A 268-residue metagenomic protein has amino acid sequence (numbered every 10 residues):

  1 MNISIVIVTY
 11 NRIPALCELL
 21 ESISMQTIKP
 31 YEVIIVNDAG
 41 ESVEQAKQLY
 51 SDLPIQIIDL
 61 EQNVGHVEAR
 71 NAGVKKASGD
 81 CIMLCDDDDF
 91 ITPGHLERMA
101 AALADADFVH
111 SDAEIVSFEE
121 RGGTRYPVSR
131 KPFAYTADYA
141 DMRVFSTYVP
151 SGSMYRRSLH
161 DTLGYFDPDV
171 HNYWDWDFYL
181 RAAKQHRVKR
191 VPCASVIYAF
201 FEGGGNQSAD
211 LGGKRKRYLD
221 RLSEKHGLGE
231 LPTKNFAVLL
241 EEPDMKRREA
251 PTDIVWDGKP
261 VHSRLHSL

Functional and structural regions predicted by a protein language model:
I3-A15, L19, Q26: A conserved hydrophobic helix/loop-capping motif in glycosyltransferases and polysaccharide synthases
L20-D59: Acidic donor-binding segment of Leloir-type glycosyltransferases
L60-A77: Glycine-rich, basic loop-to-helix element that forms the pyrophosphate-binding segment of sugar-nucleotide handling
I82: Short aromatic/hydrophobic "clamp" motif used to bind/position activated sugar donors
L96-R125: Conserved donor NDP-sugar-binding/catalytic core segment of glycosyltransferases
R121-T124, V170-H171, Q185-E224: Nucleotide-sugar-dependent glycosyltransferase catalytic core
Y135-M154: A recurrent flexible, glycine/aromatic-enriched loop bordering the glycosyltransferase active site that acts as
H171-F178: Acidic donor-binding loop at a coil-to-helix junction in glycosyltransferase catalytic cores that engages
